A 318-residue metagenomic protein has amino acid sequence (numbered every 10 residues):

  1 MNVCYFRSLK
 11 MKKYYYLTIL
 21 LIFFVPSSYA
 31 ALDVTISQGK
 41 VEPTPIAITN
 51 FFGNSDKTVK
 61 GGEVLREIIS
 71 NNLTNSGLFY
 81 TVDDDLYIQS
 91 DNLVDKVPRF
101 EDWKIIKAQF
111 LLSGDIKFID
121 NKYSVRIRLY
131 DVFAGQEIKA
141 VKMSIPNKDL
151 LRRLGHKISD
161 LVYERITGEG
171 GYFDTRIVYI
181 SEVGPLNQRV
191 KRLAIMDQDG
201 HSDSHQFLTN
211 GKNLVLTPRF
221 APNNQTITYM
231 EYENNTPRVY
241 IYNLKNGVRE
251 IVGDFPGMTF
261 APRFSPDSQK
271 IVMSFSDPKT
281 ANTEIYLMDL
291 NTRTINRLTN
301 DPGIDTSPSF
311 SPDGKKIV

Functional and structural regions predicted by a protein language model:
A30-T44, F133-H205: C-terminal/domain-edge helix-coil "capping" segments
L32-D33, V94-S159: Amphipathic beta-strand/beta-sheet edge segments enriched in Tyr/Trp
T35-R99, L112: Short beta-strand->alpha-helix linker/helix-N-cap micro-motif that forms a surface specificity/interaction loop
G170, E182-R192, N210-N213, M230-V239 (+3 more regions): A flexible loop/linker signature enriched in serine peptidases of the S9 family
G171-F173, P222-N223, P266-D267, P312-D313: Residue-level detector of Asp-centered blade-edge/turn motifs that repeat once per structural unit in beta-propeller
I177, I227, S268-I271, G314-V318: Hydrophobic beta-strand positions that form the internal "hydrophobic ladder" of WD40/Gbeta-like beta-propeller blades
M196-L216, Y242-M258, M288-I304: Multi-bladed beta-propeller domains
